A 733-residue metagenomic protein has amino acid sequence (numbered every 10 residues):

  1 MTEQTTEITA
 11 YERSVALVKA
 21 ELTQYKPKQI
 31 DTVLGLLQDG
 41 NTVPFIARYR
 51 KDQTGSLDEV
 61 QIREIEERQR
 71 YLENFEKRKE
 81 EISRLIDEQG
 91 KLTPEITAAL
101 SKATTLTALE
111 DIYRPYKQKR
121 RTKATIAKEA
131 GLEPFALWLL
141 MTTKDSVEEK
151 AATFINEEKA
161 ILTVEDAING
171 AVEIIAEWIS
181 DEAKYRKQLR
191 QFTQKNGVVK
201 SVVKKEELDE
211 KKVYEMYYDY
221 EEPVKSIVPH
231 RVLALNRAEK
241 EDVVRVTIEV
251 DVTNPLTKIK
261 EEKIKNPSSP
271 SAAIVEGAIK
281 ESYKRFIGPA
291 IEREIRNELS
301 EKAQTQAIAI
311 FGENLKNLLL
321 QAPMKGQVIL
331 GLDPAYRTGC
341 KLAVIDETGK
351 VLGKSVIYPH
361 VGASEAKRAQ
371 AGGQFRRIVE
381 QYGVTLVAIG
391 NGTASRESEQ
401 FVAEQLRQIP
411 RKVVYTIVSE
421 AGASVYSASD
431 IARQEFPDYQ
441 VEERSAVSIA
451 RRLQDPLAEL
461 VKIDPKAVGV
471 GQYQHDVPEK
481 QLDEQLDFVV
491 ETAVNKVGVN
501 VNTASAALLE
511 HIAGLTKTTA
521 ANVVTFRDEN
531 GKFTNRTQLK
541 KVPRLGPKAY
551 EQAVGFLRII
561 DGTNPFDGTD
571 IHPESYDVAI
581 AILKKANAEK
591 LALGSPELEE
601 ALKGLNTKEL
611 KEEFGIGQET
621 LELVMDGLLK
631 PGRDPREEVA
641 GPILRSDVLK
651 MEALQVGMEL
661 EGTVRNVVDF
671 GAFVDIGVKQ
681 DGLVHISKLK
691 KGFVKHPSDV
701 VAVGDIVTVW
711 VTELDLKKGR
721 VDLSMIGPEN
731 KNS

Functional and structural regions predicted by a protein language model:
M1-D31, Q38: Generic start-of-chain signal for non-secretory N-termini
T2, D58-E64, Y71-G331, A335-Y439 (+1 more regions): Duplex nucleic acid-engaging cores and interfaces of nucleic-acid transaction enzymes
G35-Q38, P115, I126-E129, A234-A238 (+15 more regions): Replace "in large, NTP-powered and nucleic-acid-processing enzymes" with "in large, NTP-powered factors and other
T42, T54, D58-E158, K496-E638 (+3 more regions): Accessory alpha-helical DNA-binding modules that contact the DNA backbone or grooves
A108, T416, G422, S427-V497 (+1 more regions): Long, charge-rich intrinsically disordered scaffolds of nucleic-acid metabolism proteins
T153-V164, Y220-E221, L256-I264, S269 (+5 more regions): Low-complexity, acidic/Ser/Thr- and charged residue-rich accessory regions of DNA metabolism proteins
Q191-V198, L332-Y336, T393-E397, V418-V425 (+5 more regions): A glycine-rich phosphate-binding loop feature that marks nucleotide/adenosyl-phosphate handling sites
E294-G312, A467-G498, K611-V656: Long, charged amphipathic helices and adjacent flexible linkers at domain junctions
